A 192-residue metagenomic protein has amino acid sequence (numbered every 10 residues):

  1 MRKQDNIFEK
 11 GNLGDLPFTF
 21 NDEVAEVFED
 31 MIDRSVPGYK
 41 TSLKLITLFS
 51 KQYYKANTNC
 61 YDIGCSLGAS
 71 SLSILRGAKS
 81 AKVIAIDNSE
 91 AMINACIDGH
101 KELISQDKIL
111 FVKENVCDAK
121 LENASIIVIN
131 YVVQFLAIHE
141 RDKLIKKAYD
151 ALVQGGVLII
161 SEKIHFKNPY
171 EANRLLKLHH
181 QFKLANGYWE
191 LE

Functional and structural regions predicted by a protein language model:
M1-L16: N-terminal auxiliary segments of SAM/dcSAM-dependent transferases
L13-P17, V24-S42: Class I SAM-dependent methyltransferase Rossmann-like catalytic core, especially the SAM/SAH-binding loop
G38-A56: Conserved alpha-helix/loop element of class I SAM-dependent methyltransferases that forms part of the SAM/SAH-binding
Y61, A69-C117: Class I SAM-dependent methyltransferase SAM/SAH-binding core
S66: Conserved glycine-rich SAM-binding loop
V128: A conserved beta-strand element that flanks and buttresses the S-adenosyl-L-methionine
D142-Q154: A short glycine-rich, Lys/Arg-flanked "PGG" loop and its adjoining helix->strand segment in the class I
I159-A185: Conserved class I S-adenosyl-L-methionine
